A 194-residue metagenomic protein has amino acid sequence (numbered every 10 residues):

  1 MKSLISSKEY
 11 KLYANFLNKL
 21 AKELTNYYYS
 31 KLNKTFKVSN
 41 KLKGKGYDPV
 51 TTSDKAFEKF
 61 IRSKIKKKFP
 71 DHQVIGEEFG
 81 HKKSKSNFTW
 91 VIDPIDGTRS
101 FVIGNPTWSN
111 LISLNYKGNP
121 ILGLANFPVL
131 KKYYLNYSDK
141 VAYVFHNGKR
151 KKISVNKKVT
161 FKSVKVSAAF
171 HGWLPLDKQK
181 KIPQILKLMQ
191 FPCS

Functional and structural regions predicted by a protein language model:
M1-I95: N-terminal subdomain of lithium-sensitive/metallo-dependent phosphomonoesterases centered on the IMPase/IPPase/PAP
F36-K41, A142, I185-S194: Short secondary-structure junctions
I65, L114, L186-M189: Hydrophobic alpha-helical packing residues
H81-K82, A125, V155-K158: Short secondary-structure boundary/capping segments
S84-Y143: DPxDG-like acidic metal-binding loop motif
L135-Y137, K151-V159: Short amphipathic beta-strand/extended segments with alternating polar/hydrophobic composition
K140-K151, W173-P175: Short helix-loop capping/hinge motifs at secondary-structure junctions, enriched in acidic/polar residues
V155-S194: An extended, acidic
